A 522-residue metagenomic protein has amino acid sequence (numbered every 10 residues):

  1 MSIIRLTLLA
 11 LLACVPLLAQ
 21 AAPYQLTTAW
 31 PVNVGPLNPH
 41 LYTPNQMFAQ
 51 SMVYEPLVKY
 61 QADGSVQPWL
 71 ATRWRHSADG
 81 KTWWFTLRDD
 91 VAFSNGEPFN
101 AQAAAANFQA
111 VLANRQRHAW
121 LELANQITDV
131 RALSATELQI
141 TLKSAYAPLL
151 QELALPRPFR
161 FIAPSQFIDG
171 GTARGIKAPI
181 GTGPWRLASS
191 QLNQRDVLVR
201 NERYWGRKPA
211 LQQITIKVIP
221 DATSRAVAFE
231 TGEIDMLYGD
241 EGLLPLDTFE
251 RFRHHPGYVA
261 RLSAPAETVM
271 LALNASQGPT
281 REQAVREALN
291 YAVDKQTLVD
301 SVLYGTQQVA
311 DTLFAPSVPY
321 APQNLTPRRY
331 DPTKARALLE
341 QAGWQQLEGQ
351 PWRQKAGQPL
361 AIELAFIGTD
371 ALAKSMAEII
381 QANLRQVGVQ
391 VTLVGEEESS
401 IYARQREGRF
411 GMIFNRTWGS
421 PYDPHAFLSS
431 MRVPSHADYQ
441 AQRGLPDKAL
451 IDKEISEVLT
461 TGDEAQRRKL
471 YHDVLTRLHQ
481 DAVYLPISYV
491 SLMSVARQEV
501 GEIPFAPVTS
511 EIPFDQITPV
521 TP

Functional and structural regions predicted by a protein language model:
S2, T86, L121-F167: Surface-exposed binding/hinge segments that line and control ligand-binding clefts or catalytic entry sites
P23-G35, T72, T82-F85, N107 (+7 more regions): Short, well-ordered beta-strand elements
L26, Q191, V269, A292-T326 (+3 more regions): Detector for C-terminal structural segments
A29-A78, A106-Q109, I180-G181, V508: N-terminal lobe/hinge region of extracytoplasmic solute-binding protein
S65, A154-P209, Q213, T223 (+1 more regions): Gly/Pro-rich hinge or "lid" segments in bacterial periplasmic/extracellular proteins
T72-R117, Q139-T141, A228, P279-R281: Aromatic- and charge-enriched surface segment that lines or borders ligand/interaction sites
N100-N107, Q139-T141, G183-P184, L211-Q213 (+6 more regions): Alpha-helical secondary-structure segments
A188-V199, T215-Q277, A284-A288, D300 (+1 more regions): Extracellular/periplasmic solute-recognition and catalytic clefts
